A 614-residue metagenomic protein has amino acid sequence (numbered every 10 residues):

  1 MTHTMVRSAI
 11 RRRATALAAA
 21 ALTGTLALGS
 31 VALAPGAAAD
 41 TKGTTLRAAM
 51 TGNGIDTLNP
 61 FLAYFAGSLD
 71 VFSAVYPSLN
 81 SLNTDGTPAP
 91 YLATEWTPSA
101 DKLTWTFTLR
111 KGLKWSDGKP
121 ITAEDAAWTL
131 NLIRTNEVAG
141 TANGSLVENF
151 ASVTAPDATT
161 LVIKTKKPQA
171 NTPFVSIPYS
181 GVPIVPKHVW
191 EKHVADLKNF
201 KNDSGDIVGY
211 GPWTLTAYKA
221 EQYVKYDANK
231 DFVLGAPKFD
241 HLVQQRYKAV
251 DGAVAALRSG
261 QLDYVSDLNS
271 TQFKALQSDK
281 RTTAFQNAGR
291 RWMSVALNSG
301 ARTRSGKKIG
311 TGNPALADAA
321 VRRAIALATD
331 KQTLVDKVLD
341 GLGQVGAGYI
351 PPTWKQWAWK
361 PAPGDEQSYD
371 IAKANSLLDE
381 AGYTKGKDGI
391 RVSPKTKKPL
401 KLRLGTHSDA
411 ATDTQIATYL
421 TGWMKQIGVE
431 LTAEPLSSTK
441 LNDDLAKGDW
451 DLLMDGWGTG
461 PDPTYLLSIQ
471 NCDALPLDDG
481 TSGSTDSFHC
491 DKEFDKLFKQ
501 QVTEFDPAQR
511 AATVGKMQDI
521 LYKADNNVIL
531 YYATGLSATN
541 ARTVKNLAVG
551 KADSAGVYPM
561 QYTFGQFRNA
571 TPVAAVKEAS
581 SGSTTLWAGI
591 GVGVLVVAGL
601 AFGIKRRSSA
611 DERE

Functional and structural regions predicted by a protein language model:
T2-R12, T84, R110-T141, V153 (+5 more regions): Extracytoplasmic/periplasmic ligand-capture domains
A19-A27: Hydrophobic helical h-region of N-terminal Sec-dependent signal peptides in bacterial secretory/periplasmic proteins
L26-G36: C-terminal segment of classical bacterial N-terminal signal peptides
T41-T45, N53, A74, Y91-A93 (+10 more regions): Extracytoplasmic
A49-A100, N131, V208: N-terminal lobe/hinge region of extracytoplasmic solute-binding protein
T108, N143-K192: Surface-exposed binding/hinge segments that line and control ligand-binding clefts or catalytic entry sites
G515, I520-K523, N527-D553: Extracytoplasmic/lumenal ectodomains and periplasmic regions of secretory and membrane proteins
